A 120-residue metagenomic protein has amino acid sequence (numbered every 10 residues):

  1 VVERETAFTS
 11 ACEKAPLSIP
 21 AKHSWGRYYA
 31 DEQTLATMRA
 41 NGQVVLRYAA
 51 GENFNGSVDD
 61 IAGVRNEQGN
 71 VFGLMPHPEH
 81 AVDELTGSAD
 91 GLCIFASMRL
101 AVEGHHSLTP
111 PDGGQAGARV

Functional and structural regions predicted by a protein language model:
V1-V120: Amide-donor transfer/coupling interface in amidating biosynthetic enzymes
